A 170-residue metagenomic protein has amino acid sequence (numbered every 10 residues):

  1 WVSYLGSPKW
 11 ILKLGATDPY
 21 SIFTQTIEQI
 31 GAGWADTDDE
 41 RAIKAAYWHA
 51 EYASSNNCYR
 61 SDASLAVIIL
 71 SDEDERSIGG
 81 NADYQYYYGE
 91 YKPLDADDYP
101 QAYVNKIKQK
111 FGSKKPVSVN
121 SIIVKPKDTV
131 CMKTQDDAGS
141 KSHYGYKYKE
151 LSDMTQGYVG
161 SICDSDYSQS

Functional and structural regions predicted by a protein language model:
W1-S170: Divalent cation-coordinating acidic motifs and surrounding scaffolds that mediate Ca2+/Mg2+/Mn2+/Zn2+-dependent binding
